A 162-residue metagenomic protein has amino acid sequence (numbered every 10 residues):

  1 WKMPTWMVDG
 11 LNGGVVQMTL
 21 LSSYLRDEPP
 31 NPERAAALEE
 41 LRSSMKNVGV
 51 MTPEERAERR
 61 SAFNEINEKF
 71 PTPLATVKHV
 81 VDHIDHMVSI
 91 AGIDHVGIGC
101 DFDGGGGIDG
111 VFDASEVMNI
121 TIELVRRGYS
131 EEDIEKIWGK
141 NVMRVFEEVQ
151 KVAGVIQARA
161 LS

Functional and structural regions predicted by a protein language model:
W1-A62: Aromatic-lined glycan-binding groove of carbohydrate-active enzymes
W1-G14, H79-D94: Histidine/acidic residue-rich metal-binding segments in metalloenzymes
K2, T72-A75, H79, D109-S115: Alpha-helix N-cap and loop-to-helix initiation/capping positions
Q17-L20, I90-F112: Short acidic/histidine-rich active-site segments
S23-D27, T72, G104-G107, M143-F146: Flexible loop/turn segments at secondary-structure boundaries
R59-K78, D82-D85, E131-F146: C-terminal helical cap
S61-N64, G99-D101, V117: Short acidic (Asp/Glu) and glycine-rich catalytic loops that position anionic groups and cofactors
F112-S162: Mid-to-C-terminal alpha-helical segments outside catalytic/metal-binding sites
